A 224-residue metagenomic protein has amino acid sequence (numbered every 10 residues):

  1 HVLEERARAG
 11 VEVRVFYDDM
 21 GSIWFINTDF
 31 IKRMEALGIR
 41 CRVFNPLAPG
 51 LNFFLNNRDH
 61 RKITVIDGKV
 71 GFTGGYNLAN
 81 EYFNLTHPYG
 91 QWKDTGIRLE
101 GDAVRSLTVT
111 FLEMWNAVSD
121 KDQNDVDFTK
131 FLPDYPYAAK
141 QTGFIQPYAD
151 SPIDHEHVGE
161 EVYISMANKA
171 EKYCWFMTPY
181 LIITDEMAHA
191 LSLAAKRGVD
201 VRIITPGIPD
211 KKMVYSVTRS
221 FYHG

Functional and structural regions predicted by a protein language model:
H1-G224: Charged, low-complexity intrinsically disordered terminal segments
